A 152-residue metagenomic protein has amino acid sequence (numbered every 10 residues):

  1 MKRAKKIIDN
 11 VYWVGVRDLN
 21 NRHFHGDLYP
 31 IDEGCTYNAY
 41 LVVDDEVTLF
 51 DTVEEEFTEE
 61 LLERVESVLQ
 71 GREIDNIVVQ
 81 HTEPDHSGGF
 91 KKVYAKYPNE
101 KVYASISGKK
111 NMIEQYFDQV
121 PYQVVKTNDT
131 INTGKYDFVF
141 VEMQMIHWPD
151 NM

Functional and structural regions predicted by a protein language model:
A4-V65: Conserved beta-strand hairpin/beta-sheet module of binuclear metal-dependent hydrolase folds, prominently
K5-D9, Y103-N151: Metallo-beta-lactamase
D45, E56-V102: Active-site metal-binding motif and surrounding structural segment of the metallo-beta-lactamase
E54-E56, E83-P84, M143-W148: Short beta->alpha connector loops
